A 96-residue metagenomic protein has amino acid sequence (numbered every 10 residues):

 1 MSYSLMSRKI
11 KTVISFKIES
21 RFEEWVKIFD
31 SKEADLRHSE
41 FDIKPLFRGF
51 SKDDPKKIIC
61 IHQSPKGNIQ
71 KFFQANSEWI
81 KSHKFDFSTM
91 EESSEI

Functional and structural regions predicted by a protein language model:
M1-I96: Short S/T/G/P-rich N-terminal loop/turn motif that feeds into the first structured element of a domain
